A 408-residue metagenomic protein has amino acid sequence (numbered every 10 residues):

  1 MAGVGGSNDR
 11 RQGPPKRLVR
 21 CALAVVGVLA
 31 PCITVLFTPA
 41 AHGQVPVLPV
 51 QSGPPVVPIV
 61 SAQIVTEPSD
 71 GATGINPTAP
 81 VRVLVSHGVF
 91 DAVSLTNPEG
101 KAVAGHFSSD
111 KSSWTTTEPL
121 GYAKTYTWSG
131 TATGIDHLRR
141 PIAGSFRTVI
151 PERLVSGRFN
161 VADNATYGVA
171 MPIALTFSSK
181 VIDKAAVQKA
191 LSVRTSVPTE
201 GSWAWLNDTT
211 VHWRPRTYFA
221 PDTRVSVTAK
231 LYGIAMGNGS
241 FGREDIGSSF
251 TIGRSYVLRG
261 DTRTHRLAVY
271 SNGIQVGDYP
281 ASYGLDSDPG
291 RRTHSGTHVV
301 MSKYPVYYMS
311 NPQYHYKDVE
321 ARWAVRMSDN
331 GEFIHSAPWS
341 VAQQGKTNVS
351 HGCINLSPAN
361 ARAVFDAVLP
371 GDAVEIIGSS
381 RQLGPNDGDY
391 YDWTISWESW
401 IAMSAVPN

Functional and structural regions predicted by a protein language model:
A2-G5, R17-R254: Acidic, low-complexity Ser/Thr/Gly/Pro-rich repeat segments typical of extracellular/periplasmic and surface-exposed
G6-G13: Juxtamembrane low-complexity tails/linkers enriched in Ser/Thr-Pro and polybasic
R82, T127-S129, A143, A174 (+7 more regions): Extracytoplasmic/secreted envelope proteins and their assembly/folding machinery, especially bacterial periplasmic
A92, S129, R266, W323-A324 (+1 more regions): Conserved beta-strand and immediately adjacent loop positions that scaffold enzyme active sites
K101, G233, Q275, A361 (+1 more regions): Surface-exposed, flexible loop/turn segments at secondary-structure boundaries
V103, A123-K124, P221-D222, A235 (+5 more regions): A short local loop/turn or secondary-structure capping micro-motif enriched for an aromatic residue
V155, G239-A342: Gly/Pro-biased beta-strand-loop elements
V169, R292-S295, Y304-Y307, N311-N408: Exported/periplasmic cell-wall-interacting domains
